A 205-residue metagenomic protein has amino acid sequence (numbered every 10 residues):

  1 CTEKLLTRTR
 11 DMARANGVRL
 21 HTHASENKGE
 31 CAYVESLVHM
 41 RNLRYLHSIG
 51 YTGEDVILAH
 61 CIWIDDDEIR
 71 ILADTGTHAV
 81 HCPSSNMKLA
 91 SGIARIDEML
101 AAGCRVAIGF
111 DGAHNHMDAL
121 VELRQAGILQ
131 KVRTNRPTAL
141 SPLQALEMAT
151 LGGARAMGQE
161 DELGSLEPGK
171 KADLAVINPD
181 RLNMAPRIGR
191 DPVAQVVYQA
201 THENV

Functional and structural regions predicted by a protein language model:
C1-H78, L89-V106, V121-R124, D161: Histidine/acidic residue-rich metal-binding segments in metalloenzymes
M12, I49-T52, A126-R133, G152 (+2 more regions): Change "in soluble alpha/beta enzymes" to "in soluble alpha/beta proteins
H23, L58, L72, A79 (+6 more regions): Divalent metal-coordination and catalytic microenvironments
E26, P83-M87, D111-H114: Short, acidic/turn-prone active-site loops that include or flank metal/cofactor- and phosphate-binding residues
V106-D111, Q130-S141, G189-Q195: Short beta-alpha connecting loops at secondary-structure transitions that line or flank enzyme active sites
D111, M117-E122, N204-V205: Short, acidic (Asp/Glu-rich) active-site segment that either coordinates a divalent metal cofactor
R133-R181: C-terminal structural cap/anchor segments
K171-V205: C-terminal cap of metal-dependent C-N hydrolases
